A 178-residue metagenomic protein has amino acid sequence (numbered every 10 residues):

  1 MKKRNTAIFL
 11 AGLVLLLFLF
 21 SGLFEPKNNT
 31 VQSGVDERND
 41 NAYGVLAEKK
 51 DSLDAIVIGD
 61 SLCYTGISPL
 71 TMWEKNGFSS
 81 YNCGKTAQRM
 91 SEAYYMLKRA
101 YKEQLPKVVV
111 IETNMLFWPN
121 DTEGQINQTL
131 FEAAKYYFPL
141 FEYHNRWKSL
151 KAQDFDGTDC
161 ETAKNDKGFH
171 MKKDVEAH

Functional and structural regions predicted by a protein language model:
R4-E25: Hydrophobic membrane-insertion alpha-helices, especially the h-region of bacterial N-terminal signal peptides
P26-G44: Alpha-helical transmembrane signal-anchor/signal-peptide segments
S52: Phosphate-coordination loops involved in phosphoryl transfer and adenosine-cofactor binding
I58, L62-N145: Membrane-embedded segments
I126-H178: Secreted/periplasmic serine-hydrolase-like ester/acetyl group-modifying domain
